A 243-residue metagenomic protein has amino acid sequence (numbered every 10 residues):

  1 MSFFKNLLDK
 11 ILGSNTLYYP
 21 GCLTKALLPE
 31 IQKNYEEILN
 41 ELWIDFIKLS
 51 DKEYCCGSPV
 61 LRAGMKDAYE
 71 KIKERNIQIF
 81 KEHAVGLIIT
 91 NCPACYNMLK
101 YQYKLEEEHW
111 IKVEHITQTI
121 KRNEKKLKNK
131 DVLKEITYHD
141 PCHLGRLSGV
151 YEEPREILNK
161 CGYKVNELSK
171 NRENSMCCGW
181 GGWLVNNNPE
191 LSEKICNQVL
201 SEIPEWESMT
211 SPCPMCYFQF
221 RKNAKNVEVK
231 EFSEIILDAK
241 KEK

Functional and structural regions predicted by a protein language model:
M1-K243: Iron-sulfur cluster-binding electron-transfer modules in prokaryotic oxidoreductases
